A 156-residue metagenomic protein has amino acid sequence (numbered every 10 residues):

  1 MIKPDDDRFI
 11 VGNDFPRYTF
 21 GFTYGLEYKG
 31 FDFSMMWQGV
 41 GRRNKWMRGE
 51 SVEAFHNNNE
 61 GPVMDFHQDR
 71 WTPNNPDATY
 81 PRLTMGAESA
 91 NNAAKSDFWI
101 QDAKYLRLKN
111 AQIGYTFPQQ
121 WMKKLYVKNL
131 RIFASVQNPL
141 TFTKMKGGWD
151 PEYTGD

Functional and structural regions predicted by a protein language model:
M1-D14, N75, K144: Conserved small-residue
D7, F20, Q38-K45, G49-N57 (+3 more regions): Outer-membrane beta-barrel domain signature
G12-R17, F98-R107, D156: Short sequence motifs at beta-strands and strand-loop junctions characteristic of Gram-negative outer-membrane
Y18-Y24, F31, L108-I113: Hydrophobic, lipid-facing positions within transmembrane beta-strands of outer-membrane proteins
Y28-F31, V127-N129: Strand-connecting loop/turn motifs
G30-F33, Q120-W121: Repeated loop/turn-to-beta-strand initiation elements of outer-membrane beta-barrel proteins
M35, I132-A134: Membrane-embedded beta-strand positions of outer-membrane beta-barrel proteins
V40-R131: Extracytoplasmic gating/loop element in the C-terminal half of outer-membrane beta-barrel translocons and assembly
